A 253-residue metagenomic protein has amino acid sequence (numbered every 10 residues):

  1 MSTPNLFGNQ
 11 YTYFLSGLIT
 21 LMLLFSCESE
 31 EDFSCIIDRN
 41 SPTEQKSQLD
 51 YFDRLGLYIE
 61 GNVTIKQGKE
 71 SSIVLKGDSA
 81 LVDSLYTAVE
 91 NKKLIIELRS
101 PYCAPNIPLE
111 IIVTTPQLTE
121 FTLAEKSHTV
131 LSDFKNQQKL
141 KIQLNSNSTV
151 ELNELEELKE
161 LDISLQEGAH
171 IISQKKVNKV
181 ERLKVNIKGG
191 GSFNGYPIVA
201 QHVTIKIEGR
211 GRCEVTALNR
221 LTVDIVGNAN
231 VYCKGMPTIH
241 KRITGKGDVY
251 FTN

Functional and structural regions predicted by a protein language model:
S2-Y13, G17, F25-V82, K93-I95 (+3 more regions): Short acidic/polar N-terminal linker immediately downstream of export determinants
D53-I65, I111, L118-N253: Extended, compositionally simple hydrophobic/Ser/Thr-rich segments that build repetitive fibrous architectures
